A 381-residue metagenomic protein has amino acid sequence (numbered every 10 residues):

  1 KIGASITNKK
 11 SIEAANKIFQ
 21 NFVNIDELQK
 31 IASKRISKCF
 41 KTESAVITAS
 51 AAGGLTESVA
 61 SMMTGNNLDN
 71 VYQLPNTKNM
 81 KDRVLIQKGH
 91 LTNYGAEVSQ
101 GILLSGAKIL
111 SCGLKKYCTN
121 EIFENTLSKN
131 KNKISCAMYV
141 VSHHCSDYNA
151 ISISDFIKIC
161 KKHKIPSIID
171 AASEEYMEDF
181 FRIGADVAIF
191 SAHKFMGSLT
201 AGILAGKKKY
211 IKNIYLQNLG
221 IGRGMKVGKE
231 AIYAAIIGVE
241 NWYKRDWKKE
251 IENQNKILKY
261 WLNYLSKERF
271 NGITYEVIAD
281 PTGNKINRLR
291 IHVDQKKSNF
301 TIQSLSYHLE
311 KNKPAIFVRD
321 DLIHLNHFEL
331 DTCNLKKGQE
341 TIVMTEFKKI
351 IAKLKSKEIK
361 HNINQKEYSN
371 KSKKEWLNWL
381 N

Functional and structural regions predicted by a protein language model:
K1, K34, E43, L127 (+4 more regions): N-terminal charge/polar-biased segments
K1-D26, A32: Glycine-rich phosphate-binding segment of PLP-dependent enzymes
K1-I6, K30-T48, A52-W247, I257 (+3 more regions): Conserved PLP-enzyme active-site core in the AAT-like
A15-N16, S33, V59, L262 (+3 more regions): A generic alpha-helix structural signal
N16-I18, E43-A49, R83-Q87, H292 (+1 more regions): Short glycine-rich or small-residue beta-strand-to-loop segments that form or flank ligand, phosphate, metal/Fe-S
F22, H144-S146, K336-K337: Short strand->helix junction
S266-I363: Conserved C-terminal alpha-helix-loop-beta "cap" of PLP-dependent enzymes that closes/shapes the active-site mouth
